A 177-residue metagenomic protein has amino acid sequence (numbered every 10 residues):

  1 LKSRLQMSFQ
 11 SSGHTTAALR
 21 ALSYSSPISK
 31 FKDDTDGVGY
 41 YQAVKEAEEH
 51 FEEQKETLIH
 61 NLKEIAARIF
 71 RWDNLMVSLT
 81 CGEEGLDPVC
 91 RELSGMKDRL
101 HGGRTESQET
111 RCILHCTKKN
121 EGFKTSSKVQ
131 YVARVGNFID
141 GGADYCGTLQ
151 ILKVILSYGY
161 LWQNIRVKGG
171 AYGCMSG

Functional and structural regions predicted by a protein language model:
L1, L58-N61, G85, L161: General structural feature for long, well-ordered alpha-helical segments within catalytic domains of soluble enzymes
L1-S8, H115-K119: Amphipathic alpha-helical surface "interface" segments used for docking/oligomerization or membrane association within
R4-R71: Scaffold signal of the M16-like zinc-metallopeptidase fold and its non-catalytic homologs
H14, A18-T35, A67, N74-G85 (+1 more regions): His/Glu-based metal-binding/catalytic segments typifying zinc-dependent metallopeptidases
